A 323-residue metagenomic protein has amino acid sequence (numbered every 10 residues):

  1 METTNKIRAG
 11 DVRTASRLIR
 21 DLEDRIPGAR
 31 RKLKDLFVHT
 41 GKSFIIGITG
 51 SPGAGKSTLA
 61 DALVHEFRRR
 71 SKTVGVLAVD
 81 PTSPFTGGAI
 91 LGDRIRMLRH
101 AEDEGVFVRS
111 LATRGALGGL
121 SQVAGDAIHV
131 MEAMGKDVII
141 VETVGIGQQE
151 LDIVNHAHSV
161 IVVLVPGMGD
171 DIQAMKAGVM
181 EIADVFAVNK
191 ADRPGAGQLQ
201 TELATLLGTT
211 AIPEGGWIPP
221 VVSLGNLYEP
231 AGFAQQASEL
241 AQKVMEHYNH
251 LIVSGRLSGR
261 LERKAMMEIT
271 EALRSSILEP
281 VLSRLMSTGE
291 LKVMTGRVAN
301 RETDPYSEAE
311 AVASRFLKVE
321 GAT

Functional and structural regions predicted by a protein language model:
E2-I46, S51-A54, L63-Q149, H156-D171: Nucleotide-state-sensitive switch-loop elements of NTP-binding domains
A15, S223-G225, E239-L317: Long, well-ordered amphipathic alpha-helical subdomains in the mid-to-C-terminal portions of large enzyme subunits
E23, F37, G41, V64-R68 (+12 more regions): Signal for well-folded cores of large energy- and translation-related assemblies
L59: Hydrophobic positions on the alpha1 helix immediately C-terminal to the Walker A/P-loop
I90, A127, D152, H156 (+5 more regions): Alpha-helical scaffold elements adjacent to nucleotide-binding pockets in ATP/GTP-utilizing enzyme cores
S110-L111, V162-V165, A187-K190, S223-G225: Conserved beta-strand segments of the P-loop GTPase G domain that flank and frequently precede/overlap
I153, P166-P194: Flexible active-site lid/hinge loop adjacent to a nucleotide/diphosphate and Mg2+-phosphate binding pocket
V185, A191-L251: Canonical P-loop GTPase G-domain recognition
